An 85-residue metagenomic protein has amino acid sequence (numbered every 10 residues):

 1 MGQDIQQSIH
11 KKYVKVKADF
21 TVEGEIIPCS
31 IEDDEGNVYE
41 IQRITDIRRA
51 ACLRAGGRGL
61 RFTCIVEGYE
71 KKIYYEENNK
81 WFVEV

Functional and structural regions predicted by a protein language model:
M1-V85: Cysteine-centric segments in proteins
